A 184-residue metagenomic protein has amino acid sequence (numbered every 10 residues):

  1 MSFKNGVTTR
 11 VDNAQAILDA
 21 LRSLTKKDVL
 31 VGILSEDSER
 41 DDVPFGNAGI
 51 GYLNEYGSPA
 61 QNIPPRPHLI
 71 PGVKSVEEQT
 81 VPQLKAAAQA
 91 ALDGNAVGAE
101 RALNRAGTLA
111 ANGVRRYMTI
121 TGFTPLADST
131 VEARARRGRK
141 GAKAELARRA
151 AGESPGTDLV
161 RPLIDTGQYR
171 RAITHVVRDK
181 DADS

Functional and structural regions predicted by a protein language model:
M1-S184: Short, Lys/Arg-rich flexible segments
